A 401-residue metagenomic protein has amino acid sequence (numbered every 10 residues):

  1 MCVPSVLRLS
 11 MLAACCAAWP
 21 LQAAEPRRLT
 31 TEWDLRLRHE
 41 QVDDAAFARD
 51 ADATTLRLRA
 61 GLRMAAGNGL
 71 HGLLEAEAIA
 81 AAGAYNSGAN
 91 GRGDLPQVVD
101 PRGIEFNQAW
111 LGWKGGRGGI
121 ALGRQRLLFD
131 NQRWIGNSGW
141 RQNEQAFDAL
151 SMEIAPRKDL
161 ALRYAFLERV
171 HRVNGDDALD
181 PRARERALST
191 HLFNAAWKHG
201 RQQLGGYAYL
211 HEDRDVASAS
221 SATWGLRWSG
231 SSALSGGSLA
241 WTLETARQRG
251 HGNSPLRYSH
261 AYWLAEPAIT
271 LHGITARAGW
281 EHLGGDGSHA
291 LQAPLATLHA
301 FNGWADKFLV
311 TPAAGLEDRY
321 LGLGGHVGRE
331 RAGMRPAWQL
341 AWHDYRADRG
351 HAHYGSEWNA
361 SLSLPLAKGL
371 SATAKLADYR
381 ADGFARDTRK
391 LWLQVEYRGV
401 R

Functional and structural regions predicted by a protein language model:
M1-P26, V400-R401: Cleavable N-terminal export/targeting peptides
L21-R124, L150-A155, A219, S229-A240 (+6 more regions): Beta-barrel outer-membrane channel/assembly domains of diderm bacteria
R38-D44, A81-G83, Q125-S138, L167-A178 (+6 more regions): Sequence/structural signature of outer-membrane beta-barrel proteins
F47-T54, V98-G103, G139-E144, L179-L188 (+5 more regions): Replace "Gram-negative outer membrane beta-barrel proteins" with "bacterial and organellar outer membrane beta-barrel
T55-N174, S189-L192, A196-Q203, A261-W263 (+1 more regions): Outer membrane beta-barrel
S87-P96, A240-W338: Extracellular/periplasmic loop regions
R92, A187-A196, G200-A217, A222-G230 (+2 more regions): Outer membrane beta-barrel transmembrane domains
R169-G175, Q202, L210-D213, G237-L239 (+3 more regions): Outer-membrane beta-barrel translocator/channel fold
